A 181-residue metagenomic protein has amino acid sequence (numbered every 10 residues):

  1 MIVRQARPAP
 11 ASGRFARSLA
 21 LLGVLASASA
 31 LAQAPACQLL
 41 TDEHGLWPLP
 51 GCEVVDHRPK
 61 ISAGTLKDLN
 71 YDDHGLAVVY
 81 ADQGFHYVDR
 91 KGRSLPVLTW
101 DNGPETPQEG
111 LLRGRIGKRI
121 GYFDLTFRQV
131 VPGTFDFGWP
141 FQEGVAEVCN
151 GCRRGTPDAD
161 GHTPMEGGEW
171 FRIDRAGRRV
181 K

Functional and structural regions predicted by a protein language model:
I2-L19: Bacterial N-terminal signal peptides that target proteins for export
G23-V24: N-terminal targeting leader peptides, primarily classical Sec-type signal peptides for secretion
S27-S29: N-terminal signal peptide c-region/cleavage motif recognized by signal peptidases
Q33-K181: Residue-level detector of conserved, function-critical positions
